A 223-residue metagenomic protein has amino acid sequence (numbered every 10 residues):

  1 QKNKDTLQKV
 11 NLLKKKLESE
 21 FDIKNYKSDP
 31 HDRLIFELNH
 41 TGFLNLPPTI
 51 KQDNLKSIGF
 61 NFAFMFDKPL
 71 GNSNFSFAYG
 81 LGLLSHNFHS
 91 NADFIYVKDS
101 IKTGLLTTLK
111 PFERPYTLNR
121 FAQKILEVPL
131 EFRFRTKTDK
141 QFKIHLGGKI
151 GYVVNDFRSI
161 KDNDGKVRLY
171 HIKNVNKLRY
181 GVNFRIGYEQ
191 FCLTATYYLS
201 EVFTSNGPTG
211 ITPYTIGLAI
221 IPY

Functional and structural regions predicted by a protein language model:
Q1-Y26: Cleavable N-terminal export/targeting peptides
E20-D32, P69-S76, K137-F142: Short loop/turn motifs that connect adjacent beta-strands in outer-membrane beta-barrel proteins
P30-D32, N54-F60, A122-L126, N176-Y180 (+2 more regions): Residues that define the transmembrane beta-barrel architecture of outer-membrane proteins
T41-A63, N174, F203: Surface-exposed strand-loop-strand hairpins of Gram-negative outer-membrane beta-barrel proteins
T41-F43, G82-F88, G151-N155, T196-V202 (+1 more regions): Structural signature of outer-membrane beta-barrel domains
F43, H171-Y223: Predominantly the C-terminal beta-signal and adjacent terminal strand-loop region of outer-membrane beta-barrel
P47-L55, H89-S100, G104-Q123, V153-N163 (+1 more regions): Extracellular/periplasm-exposed beta-strand and loop segments of Gram-negative cell-envelope proteins, dominated by
F62-K68, L81-L83, V128-F134, L146-Y152 (+3 more regions): Residues on the lipid-exposed face of transmembrane beta-strands in outer-membrane beta-barrel proteins
